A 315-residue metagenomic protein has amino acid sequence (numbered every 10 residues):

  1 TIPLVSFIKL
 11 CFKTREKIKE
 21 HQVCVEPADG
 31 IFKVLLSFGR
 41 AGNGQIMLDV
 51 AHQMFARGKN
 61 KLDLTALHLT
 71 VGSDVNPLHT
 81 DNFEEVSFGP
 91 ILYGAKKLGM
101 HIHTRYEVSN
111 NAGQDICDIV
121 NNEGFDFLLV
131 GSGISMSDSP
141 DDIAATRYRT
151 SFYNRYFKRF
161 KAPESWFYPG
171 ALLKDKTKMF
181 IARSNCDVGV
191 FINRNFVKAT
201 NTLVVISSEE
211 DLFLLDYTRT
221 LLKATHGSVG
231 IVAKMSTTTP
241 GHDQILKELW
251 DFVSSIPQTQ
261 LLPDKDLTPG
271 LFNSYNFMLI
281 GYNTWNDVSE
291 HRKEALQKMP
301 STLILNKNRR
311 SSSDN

Functional and structural regions predicted by a protein language model:
P3-G44, S132-N315: Intrinsically disordered or low-complexity boundary/linker segments at protein termini and domain junctions
Q22-H103, E107, N111-F127: Extended, intrinsically disordered cytoplasmic tails
